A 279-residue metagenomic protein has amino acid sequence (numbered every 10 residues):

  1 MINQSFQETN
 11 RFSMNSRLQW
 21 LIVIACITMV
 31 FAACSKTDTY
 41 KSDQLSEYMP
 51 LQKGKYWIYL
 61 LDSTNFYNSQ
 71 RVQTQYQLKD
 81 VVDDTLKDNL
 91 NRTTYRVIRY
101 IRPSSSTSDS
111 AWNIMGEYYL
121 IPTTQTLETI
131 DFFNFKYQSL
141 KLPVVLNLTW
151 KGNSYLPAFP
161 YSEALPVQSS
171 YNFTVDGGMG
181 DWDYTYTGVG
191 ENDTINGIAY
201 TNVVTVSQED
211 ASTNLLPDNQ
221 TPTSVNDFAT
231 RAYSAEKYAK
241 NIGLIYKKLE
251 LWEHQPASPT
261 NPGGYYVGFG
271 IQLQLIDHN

Functional and structural regions predicted by a protein language model:
N3-I22: Bacterial N-terminal signal peptides that target proteins for export
A25-T28: Alpha-helical transmembrane segments
V30-A33: C-terminal motif of bacterial Sec signal peptides marking the signal peptidase cleavage site
S35-N279: Conserved functional acidic sites
